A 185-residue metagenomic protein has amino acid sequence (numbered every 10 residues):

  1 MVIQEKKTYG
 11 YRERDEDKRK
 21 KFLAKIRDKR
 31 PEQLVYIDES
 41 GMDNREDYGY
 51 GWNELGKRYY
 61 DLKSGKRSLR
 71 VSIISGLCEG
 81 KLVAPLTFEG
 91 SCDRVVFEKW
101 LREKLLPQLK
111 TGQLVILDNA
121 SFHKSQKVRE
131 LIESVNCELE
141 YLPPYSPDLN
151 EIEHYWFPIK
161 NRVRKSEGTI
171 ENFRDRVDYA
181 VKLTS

Functional and structural regions predicted by a protein language model:
M1-E13, Q33-V35, S40-M42: Conserved short alpha-helical interface segments
D17-R102: Extended, low-complexity cationic-aromatic segments
E32-L34, I152-S185: C-terminal anion-handling pockets and recognition modules
S40-N44, C78-L82, S121-H123, Y145-P147 (+1 more regions): Short, solvent-exposed loop/turn segments at secondary-structure junctions
V96-L114: Short, basic/hydrophobic alpha-helical segments
L117-N119, Q126, Y141-R162: RNase H-like two-metal-ion nuclease catalytic core shared by retroviral integrases and related mobile-element nucleases
S125-V135: Short, aromatic/basic amphipathic alpha-helical patches
